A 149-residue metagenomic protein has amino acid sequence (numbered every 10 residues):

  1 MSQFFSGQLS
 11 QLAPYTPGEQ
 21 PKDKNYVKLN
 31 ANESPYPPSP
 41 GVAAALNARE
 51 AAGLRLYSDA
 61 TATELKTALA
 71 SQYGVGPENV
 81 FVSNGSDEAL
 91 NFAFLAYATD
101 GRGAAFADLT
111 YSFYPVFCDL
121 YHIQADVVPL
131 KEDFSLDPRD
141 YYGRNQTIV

Functional and structural regions predicted by a protein language model:
M1-L56, Y142-I148: N-terminal "arm"/small-domain region of PLP-dependent enzymes with the aminotransferase-like
S6, S39-A43, A62-K66, L90 (+1 more regions): A general structural signal for well-ordered alpha-helical segments in protein cores
Q8-P14, N84, P129-S135: Short gly/ser/thr-rich secondary-structure transition/capping motifs
N25, N79, Q124-D126: Conserved beta-strand segments of alpha/beta enzyme cores
S58, V82, F106: Conserved SAM-binding loop
T63-G103: Phosphate-binding glycine-rich loop
A96-V149: PLP-dependent aminotransferase-like
